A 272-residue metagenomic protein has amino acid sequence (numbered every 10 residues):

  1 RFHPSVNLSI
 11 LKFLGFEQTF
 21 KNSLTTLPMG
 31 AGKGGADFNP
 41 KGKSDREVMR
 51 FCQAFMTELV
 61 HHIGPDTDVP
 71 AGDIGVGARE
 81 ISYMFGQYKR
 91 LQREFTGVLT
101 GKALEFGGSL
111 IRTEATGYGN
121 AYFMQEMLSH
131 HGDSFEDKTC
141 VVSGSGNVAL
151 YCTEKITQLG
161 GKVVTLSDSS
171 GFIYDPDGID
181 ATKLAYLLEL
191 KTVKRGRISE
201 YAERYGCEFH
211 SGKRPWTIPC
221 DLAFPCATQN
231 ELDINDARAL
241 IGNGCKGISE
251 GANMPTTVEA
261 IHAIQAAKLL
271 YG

Functional and structural regions predicted by a protein language model:
R1-L110: N-terminal ligand-binding/catalytic initiation module
L8, K12-F16, M49-V60, I81-G86 (+7 more regions): Predominant activation on well-ordered alpha-helical scaffold segments within soluble catalytic domains
L14-K21, A54-H62, M84-F95, F123-H131 (+5 more regions): Change "in soluble alpha/beta enzymes" to "in soluble alpha/beta proteins
K43, V76, I111, N147-V148 (+5 more regions): Short, glycine-/Ser/Thr-/acidic-enriched flexible segments
I63-D66, D133-D137, I218-D221, L240-G247 (+1 more regions): Short, surface-exposed connector motifs at secondary-structure boundaries
T100, G108-T217: Glycine-rich phosphate/diphosphate-binding loop of Rossmann-like nucleotide-binding domains
V141, L222-F224, S249: Structural motif
A227-G272: Rossmann-fold NAD(P)-binding glycine/threonine-rich loop
